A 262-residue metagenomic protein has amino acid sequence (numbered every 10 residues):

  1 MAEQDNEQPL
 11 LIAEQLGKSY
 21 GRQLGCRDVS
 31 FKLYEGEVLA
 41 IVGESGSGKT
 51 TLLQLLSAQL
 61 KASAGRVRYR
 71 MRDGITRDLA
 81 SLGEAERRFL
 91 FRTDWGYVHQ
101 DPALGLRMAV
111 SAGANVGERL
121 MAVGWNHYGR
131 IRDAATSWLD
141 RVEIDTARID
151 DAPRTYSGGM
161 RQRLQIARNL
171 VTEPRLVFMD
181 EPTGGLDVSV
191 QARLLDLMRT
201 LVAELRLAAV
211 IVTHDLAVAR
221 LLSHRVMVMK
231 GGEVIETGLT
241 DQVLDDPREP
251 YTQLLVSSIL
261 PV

Functional and structural regions predicted by a protein language model:
V42-E44: The feature captures the beta-strand-to-loop junction immediately N-terminal to the Walker
S57: Helix-to-loop junction immediately C-terminal to a conserved catalytic motif
I75-G96, A114, A122, V243-P247: ABC ATPase NBD coupling module
A152-Y156, M160: Conserved ABC ATPase signature
T237-G238: ABC ATPase "signature
